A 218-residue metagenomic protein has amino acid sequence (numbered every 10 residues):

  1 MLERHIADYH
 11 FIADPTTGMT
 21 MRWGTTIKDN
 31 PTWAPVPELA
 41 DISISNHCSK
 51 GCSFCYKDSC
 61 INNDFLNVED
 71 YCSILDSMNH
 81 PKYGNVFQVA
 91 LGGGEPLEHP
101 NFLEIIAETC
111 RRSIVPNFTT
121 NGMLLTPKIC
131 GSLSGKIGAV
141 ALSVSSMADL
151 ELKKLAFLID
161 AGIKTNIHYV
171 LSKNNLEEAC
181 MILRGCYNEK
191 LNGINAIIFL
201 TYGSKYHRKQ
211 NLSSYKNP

Functional and structural regions predicted by a protein language model:
M1-D41: N-terminal [4Fe-4S]-dependent radical SAM core
L2-E3, N188, G193-P218: A C-terminal junction/extension of Radical SAM enzymes
T26-D29, D58-N62, G203-Y206: A short, flexible beta-alpha/helix-coil linker loop
P31-D70, Y83: Canonical Radical SAM [4Fe-4S] cluster-binding loop centered on the CxxxCxxC motif and its immediate flanking residues
K50, E98, S204: Active-site micro-motifs of SAM-dependent methyltransferase domains
N62, T126, N175, Y206-H207: Generic structural signal for helix capping and beta-alpha/helix-loop junctions
V68-L91, H99-T201: Radical SAM/AdoMet-radical enzyme domain recognition
